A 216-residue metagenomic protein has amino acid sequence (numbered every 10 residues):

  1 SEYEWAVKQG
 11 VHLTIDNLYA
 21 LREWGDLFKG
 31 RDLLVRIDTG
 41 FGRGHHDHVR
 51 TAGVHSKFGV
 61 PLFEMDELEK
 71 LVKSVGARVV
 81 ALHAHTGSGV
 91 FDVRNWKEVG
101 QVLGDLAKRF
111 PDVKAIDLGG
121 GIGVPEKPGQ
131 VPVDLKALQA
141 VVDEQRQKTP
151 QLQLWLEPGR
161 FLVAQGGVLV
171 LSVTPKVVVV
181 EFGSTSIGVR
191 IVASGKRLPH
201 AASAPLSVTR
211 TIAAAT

Functional and structural regions predicted by a protein language model:
S1-A115, V124: Active-site-proximal beta-alpha core segment in soluble small-molecule metabolic enzymes
F41-R43, L162, V192: Hydrophobic positions within alpha-helical membrane elements
S88-V179, G183-S186, A202, T216: C-terminal active-site-proximal or functional interface alpha/beta core segments in diverse enzymes
F182-T185, R190, S194-R197, S203 (+1 more regions): Low-acidity, Ser/Thr- and Arg-rich intrinsically disordered low-complexity segments
T211-A215: Intrinsically disordered, low-complexity, charge-rich segments with an acidic bias
